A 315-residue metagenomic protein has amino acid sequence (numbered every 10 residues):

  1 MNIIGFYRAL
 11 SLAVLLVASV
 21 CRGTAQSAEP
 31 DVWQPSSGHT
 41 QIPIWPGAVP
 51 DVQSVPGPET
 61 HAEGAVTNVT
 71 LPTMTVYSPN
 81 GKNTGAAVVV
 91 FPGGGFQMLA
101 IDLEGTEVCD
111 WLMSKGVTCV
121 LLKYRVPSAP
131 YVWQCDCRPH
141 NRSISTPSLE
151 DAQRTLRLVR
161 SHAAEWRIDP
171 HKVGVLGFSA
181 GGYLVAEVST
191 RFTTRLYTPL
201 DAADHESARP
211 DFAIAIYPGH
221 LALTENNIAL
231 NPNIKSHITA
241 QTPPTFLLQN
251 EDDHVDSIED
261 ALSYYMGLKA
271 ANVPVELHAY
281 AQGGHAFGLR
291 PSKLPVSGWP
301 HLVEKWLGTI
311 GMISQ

Functional and structural regions predicted by a protein language model:
A28-K82: N-terminal cap/lid segment of alpha/beta-hydrolase-fold proteins
G85-G93: Short beta-strand element of the alpha/beta-hydrolase
G95-E104, L122-P147, R191-F192, Y197 (+2 more regions): Cap/lid segment of the alpha/beta-hydrolase catalytic domain
D102-V120: Short amphipathic alpha-helix adjacent to the substrate-entry channel of hydrolases
P147-I234, A240: Primarily recognizes the serine-hydrolase "nucleophile elbow" in alpha/beta-hydrolase and SGNH/GDSL folds
L247-Q249: Short beta-strand/loop motif that positions the catalytic acidic residue of the alpha/beta-hydrolase fold
H254-D260: Conserved alpha/beta-hydrolase "acid-adjacent" motif
L262-Q315: C-terminal catalytic histidine-bearing segment of alpha/beta-hydrolase fold enzymes
